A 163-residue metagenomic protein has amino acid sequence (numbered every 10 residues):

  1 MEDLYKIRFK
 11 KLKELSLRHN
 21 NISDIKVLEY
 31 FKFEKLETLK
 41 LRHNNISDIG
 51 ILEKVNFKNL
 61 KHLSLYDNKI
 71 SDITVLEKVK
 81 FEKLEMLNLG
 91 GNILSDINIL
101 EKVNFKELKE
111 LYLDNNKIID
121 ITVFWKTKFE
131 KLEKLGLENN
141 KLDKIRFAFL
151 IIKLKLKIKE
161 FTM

Functional and structural regions predicted by a protein language model:
M1, K117, K141-I145: Intrinsically disordered low-complexity regions specifically enriched for long asparagine
M1-L4, I22, I46, F161: Generic low-polarity alpha-helical segments
E2-F9, K26-F33, G50-F57, I73-F81 (+3 more regions): A structural signal for leucine-rich repeat
F9-E14, H19, H43, L142 (+1 more regions): Positively charged, low-complexity intrinsically disordered regions
K13-L17, L36-L41, L60-L65, L84-L89 (+3 more regions): Conserved hydrophobic beta-strand positions in leucine-rich repeat
